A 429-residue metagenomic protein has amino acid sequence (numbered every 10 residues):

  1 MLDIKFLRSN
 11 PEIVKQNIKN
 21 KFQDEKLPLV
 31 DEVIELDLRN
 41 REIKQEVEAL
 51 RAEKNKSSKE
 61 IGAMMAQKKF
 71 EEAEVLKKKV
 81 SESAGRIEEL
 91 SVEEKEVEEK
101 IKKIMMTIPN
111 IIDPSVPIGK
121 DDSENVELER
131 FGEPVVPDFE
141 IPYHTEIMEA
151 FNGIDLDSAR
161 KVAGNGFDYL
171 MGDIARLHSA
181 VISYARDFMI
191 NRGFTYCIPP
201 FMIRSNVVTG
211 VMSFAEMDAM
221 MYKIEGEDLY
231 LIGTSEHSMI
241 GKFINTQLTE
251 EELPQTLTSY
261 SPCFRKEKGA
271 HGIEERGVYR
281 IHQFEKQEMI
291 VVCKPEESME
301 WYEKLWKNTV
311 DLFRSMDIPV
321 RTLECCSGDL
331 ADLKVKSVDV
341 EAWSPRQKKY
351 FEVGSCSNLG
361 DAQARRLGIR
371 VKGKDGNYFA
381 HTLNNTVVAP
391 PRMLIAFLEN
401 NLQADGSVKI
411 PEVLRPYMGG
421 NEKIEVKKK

Functional and structural regions predicted by a protein language model:
M1-P134, E149, G153: N-terminal alpha-helical targeting/anchoring segments
L27, R130-K429: TRNA-recognition modules of translation machinery and tRNA-sensing kinases, especially anticodon-binding
